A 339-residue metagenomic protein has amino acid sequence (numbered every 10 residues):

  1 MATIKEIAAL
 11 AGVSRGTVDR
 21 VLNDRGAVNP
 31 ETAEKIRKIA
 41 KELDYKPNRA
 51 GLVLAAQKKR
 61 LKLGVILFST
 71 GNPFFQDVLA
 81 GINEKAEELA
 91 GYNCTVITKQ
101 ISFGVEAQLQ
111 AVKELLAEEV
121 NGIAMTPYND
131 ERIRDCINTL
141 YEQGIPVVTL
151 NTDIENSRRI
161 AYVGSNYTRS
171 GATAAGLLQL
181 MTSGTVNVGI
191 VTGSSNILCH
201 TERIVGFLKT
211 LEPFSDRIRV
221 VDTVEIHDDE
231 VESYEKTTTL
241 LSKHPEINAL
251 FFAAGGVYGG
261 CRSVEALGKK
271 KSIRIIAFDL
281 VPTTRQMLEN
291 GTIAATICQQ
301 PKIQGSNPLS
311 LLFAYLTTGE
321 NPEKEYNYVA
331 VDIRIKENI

Functional and structural regions predicted by a protein language model:
M1-V53: N-terminal helix-turn-helix DNA-binding module of bacterial transcription factors
R49-Q110: Amphipathic helical "hinge" segments at domain boundaries
F74-L89, S170-A174, L198-I218, E232 (+3 more regions): Short, solvent-exposed amphipathic alpha-helices that sit in or adjacent to ligand/effector-binding or catalytic
Q100, I154-L177, V191-S194, N290-K302: Short beta-strand elements at the ligand-binding edges of bilobed clamshell
I123-Y141, F207, E225-T283: Hydrophobic alpha-helical
E131-R169, V281-E289: Flexible loop/hinge segments that line or gate small-molecule binding clefts
Y162-N187, S233-Y234, T284, Q300-T317: Hydrophobic alpha-helical segments within soluble ligand-binding/sensing domains
S195, L211, Q300-I339: Hinge/cleft segment of the Venus flytrap/periplasmic-binding protein
